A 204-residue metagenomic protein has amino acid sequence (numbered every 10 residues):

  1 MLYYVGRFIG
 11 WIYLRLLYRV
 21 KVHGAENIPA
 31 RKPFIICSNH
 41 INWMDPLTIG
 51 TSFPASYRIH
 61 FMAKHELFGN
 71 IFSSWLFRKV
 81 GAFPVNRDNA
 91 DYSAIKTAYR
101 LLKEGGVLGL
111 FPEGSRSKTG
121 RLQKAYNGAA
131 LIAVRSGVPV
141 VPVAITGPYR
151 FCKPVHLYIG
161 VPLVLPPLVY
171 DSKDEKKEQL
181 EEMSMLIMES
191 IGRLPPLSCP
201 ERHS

Functional and structural regions predicted by a protein language model:
M1-R7: Helix-enriched interaction subdomains in cytosolic or periplasmic regions, typified by TIR/SEFIR signaling/NADase cores
G6, R15, P29-N89: Catalytic core of membrane glycerolipid acyltransferases/transacylases, capturing the structured, soluble-facing
G10, K79-P84, P112-S115: Short, basic, glycine/proline-bearing loop/turn elements
R15-H23: Short gly/ser/thr-rich secondary-structure transition/capping motifs
K21, A90-A94: Glycine-rich, highly charged phosphate/nucleotide-binding loops
A25-N27: A short, basic/flexible loop-to-alpha-helix module at the beginning of a structural domain
A94-S204: Non-catalytic C-terminal accessory region of glycerolipid acyltransferases and related lyso-lipid remodeling enzymes
